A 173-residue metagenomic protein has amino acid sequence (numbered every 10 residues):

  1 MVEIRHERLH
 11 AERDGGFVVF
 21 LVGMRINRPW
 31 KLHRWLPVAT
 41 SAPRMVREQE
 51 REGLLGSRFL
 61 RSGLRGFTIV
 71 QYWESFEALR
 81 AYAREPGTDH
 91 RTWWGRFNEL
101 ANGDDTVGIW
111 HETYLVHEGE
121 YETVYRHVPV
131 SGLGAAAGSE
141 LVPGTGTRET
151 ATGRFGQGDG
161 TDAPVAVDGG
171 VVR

Functional and structural regions predicted by a protein language model:
M1-G66, A81, D105-R173: Short S/T/G/P-rich N-terminal loop/turn motif that feeds into the first structured element of a domain
Y72-E74: Tryptophan-centric aromatic hotspots in well-structured domains and transmembrane helices
F76-G108: An amphipathic, aromatic/His-enriched active-site/gating alpha helix that lines ligand/cofactor pockets
